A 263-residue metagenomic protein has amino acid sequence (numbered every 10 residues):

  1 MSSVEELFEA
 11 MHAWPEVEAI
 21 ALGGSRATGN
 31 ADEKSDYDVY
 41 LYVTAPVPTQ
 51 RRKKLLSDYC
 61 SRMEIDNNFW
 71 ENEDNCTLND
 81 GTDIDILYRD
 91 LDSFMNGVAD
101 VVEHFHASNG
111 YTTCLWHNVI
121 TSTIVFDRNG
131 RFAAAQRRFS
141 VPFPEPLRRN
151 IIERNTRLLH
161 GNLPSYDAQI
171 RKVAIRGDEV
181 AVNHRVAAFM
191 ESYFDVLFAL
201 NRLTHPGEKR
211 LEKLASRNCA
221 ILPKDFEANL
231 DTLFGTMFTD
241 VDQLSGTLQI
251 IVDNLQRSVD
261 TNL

Functional and structural regions predicted by a protein language model:
M1-A21: Helical scaffold of the NTase/Pol beta-like nucleotidyltransferase catalytic core
E5-E9, S25-A27, E71: A generic local structural motif
L7-F8, R52-K54, L147-N150: A short alpha-helix capping/helix-coil boundary motif
M11, L56-M63, L255: Hydrophobic, Leu/Ile/Phe/Ala-enriched alpha-helical segments that form helix-helix packing faces
G23-D58, E73-R89: Catalytic metal-binding acidic patch
A27-T28, L91-S93, T204-H205: Short, solvent-exposed loop/turn segments at secondary-structure junctions
C60-A174: Conserved NTP/Mg2+-binding pocket subregion across the NTase superfamily
R131-L263: Conserved nucleotidyltransferase catalytic core and NTase-mimicking acidic/glycine-rich helix/loop elements in nucleic
